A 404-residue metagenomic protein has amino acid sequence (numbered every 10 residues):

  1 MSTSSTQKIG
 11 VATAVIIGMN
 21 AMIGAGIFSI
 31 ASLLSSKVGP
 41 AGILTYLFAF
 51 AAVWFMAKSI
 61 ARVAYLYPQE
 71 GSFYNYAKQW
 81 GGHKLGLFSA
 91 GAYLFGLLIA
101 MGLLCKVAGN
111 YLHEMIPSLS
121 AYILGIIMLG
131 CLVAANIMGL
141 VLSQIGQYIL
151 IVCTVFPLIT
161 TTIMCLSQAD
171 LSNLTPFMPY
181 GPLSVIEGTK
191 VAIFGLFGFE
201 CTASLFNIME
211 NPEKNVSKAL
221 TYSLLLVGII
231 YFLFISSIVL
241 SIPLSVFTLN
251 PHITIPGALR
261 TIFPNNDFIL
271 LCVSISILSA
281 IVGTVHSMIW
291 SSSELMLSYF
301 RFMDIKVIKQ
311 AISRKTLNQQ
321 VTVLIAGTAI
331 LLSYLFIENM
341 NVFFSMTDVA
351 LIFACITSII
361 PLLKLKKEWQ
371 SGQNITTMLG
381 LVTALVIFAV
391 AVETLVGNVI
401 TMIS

Functional and structural regions predicted by a protein language model:
M1-A41, V53-W54, K58, S172 (+5 more regions): Membrane-interface "cap" regions at the ends of multi-pass membrane proteins
S4, I43, P117-S120, Y148-L271 (+1 more regions): Helix-loop-helix junctions that connect adjacent transmembrane segments in multi-pass membrane transporters
V15, Y46-F48, M115-L140, L150-T162 (+4 more regions): Transmembrane alpha-helical segments of multi-pass small-molecule transport proteins
I17-G18, A25, W80, L150-C165 (+3 more regions): Small-residue-rich segments of transmembrane alpha-helices in multi-pass membrane proteins, especially helix faces
I27-A31, L104-A108, A135-V141, I305 (+3 more regions): Transmembrane helix-loop junctions in multi-pass membrane proteins
L33-S36, F55-I137, L142, I277-S298 (+1 more regions): Hydrophobic transmembrane alpha-helices that form the core helical bundles of multi-pass secondary transporters
F73-G82, E114, L224-H286, I305-M340: TM-loop-TM module centered on a large, flexible mid-protein loop between adjacent transmembrane helices in multi-pass
I163-S167, N341-S404: A generic transmembrane alpha-helix motif of multi-pass inner-membrane proteins
